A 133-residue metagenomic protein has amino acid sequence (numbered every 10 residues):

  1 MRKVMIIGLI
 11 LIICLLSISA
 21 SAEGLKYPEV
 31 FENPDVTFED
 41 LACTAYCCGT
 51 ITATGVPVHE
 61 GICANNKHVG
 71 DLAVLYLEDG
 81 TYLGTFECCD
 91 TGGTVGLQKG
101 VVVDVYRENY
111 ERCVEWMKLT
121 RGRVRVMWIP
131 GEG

Functional and structural regions predicted by a protein language model:
M1-V4: Positively charged n-region of N-terminal signal peptides that target proteins for export
I6-L9, E32: Generic short amphipathic/hydrophobic targeting helices enriched at N-termini, encompassing Sec-type signal peptides
G8-L16: Bacterial N-terminal signal peptides
I18-S21: Sec/Tat signal peptide C-region and signal peptidase I cleavage site
E23-G133: Solvent-exposed, well-ordered loop and adjacent helix/strand elements within mature globular domains that form
